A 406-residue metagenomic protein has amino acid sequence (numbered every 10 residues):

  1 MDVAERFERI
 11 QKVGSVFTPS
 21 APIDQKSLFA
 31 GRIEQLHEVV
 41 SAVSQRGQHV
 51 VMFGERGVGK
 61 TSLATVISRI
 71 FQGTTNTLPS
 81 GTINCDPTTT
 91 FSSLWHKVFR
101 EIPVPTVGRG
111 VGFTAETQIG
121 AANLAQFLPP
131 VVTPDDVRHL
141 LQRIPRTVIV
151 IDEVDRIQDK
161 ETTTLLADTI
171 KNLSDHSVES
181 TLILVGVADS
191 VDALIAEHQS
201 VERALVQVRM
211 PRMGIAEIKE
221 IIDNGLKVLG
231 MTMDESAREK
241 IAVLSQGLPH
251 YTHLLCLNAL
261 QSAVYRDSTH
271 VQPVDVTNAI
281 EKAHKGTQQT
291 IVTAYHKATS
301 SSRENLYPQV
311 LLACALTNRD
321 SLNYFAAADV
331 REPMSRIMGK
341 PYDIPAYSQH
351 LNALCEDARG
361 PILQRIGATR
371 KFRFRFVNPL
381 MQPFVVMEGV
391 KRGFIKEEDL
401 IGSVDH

Functional and structural regions predicted by a protein language model:
M1-V50, R69-G73, H139, G402-H406: A short, basic N-terminal segment
S15, H284-H406: C-terminal leucine-rich, beta-strand-based interaction scaffolds used for sensing/assembly
H37, S41-T164, V178-T181, S190 (+1 more regions): P-loop NTPase nucleotide-binding core
F91-F99, I215-D223, R238, A327-R331: An amphipathic alpha-helix signature
T169-S180, H350, L354: Substrate-engagement module of ASCE P-loop NTPases
S190-L205: Short regulatory helix/loop adjacent to the ATP-binding pocket of P-loop NTPases
M210-R238, Q246-L255: Conserved small helical "lid"/interfacial subdomain of P-loop NTPases
D234-T287: Amphipathic alpha-helical "lid/sensor" segments that cap RecA-like P-loop NTPase cores
